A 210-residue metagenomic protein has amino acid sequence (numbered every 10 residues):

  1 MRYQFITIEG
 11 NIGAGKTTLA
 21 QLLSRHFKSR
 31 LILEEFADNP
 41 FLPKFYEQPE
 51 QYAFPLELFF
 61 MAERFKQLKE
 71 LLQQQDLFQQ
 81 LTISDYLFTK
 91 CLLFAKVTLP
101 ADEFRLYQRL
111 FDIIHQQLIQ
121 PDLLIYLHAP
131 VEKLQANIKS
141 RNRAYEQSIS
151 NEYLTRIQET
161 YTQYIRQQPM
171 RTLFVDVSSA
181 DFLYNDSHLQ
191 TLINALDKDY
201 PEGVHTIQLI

Functional and structural regions predicted by a protein language model:
I8: Hydrophobic anchor at the beta1->P-loop junction of P-loop NTPases
N11: P-loop (Walker A) phosphate-binding loop of NTP-binding proteins
K16: Conserved lysine of the Walker
L19-A20, S24: Post-Walker A alpha-helix
R25-E63: Conserved substrate/cofactor phosphate-moiety recognition/catalytic segment in nucleotide-dependent phosphotransferases
L56-I119: Glycine-rich phosphate-binding loop used to anchor ATP phosphates in small-molecule kinases, encompassing both
L92-T160: A glycine- and Lys/Arg-enriched "phosphate-lid" helix/loop adjacent to the NTP-binding pocket of small-molecule kinases
K139-Y145, E152-I210: NTP-dependent small-molecule kinase module
